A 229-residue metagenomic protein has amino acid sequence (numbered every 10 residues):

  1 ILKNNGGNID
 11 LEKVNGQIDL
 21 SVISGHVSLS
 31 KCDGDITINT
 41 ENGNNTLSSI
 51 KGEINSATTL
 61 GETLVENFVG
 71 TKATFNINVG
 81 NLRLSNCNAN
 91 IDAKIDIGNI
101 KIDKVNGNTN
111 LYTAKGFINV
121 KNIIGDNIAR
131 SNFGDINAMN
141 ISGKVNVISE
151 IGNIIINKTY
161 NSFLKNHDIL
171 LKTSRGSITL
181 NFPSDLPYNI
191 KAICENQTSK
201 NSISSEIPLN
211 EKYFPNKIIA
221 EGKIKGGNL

Functional and structural regions predicted by a protein language model:
I1-L229: Intrinsically disordered, low-complexity terminal regions
